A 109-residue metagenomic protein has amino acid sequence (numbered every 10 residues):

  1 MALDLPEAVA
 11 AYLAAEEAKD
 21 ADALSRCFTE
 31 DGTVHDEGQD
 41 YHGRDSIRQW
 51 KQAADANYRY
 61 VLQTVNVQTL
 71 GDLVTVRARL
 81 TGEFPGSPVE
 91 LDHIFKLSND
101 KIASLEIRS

Functional and structural regions predicted by a protein language model:
M1-D22, R26: Short, low-complexity N-terminal intrinsically disordered segments enriched in polar/charged residues
A11-Y12, A23-C27, I47-R48, Y58 (+1 more regions): Residue-level detection of beta-strand scaffold positions
R26, Q39, G82: Flexible, active-site-adjacent loop/turn segments at secondary-structure boundaries
D31-H42, A54: A short gly/proline-enriched turn/hairpin at secondary-structure junctions
H35, R48-S109: A beta-strand edge to alpha-helix "cap/lid" segment located at domain peripheries
Y41-Q49: Short beta-edge strand/loop motif at the mouth of beta-sheet-based domains
